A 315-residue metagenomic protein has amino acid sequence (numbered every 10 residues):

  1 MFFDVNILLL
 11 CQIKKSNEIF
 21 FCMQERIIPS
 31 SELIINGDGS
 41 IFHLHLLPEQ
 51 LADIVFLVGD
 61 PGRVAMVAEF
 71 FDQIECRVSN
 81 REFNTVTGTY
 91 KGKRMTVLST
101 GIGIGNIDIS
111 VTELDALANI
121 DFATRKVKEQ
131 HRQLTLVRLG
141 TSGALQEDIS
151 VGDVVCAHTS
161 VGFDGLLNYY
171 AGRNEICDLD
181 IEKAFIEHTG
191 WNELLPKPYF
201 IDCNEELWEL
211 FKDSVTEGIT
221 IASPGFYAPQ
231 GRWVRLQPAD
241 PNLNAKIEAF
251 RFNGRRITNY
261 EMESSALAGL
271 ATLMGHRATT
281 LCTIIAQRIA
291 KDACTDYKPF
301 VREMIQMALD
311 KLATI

Functional and structural regions predicted by a protein language model:
D4-V5, E18: Acidic, Ala/Val/Gly-enriched low-complexity intrinsically disordered segments
I13-S16: Polybasic, lysine-rich low-complexity intrinsically disordered segments
Q24-Y199: Metabolite-binding pocket within alpha/beta catalytic cores that recognizes anionic/polar moieties
G143, S160, I221-A228, A266 (+1 more regions): Glycine-rich beta-alpha junction loops
I181-F252: Active-site rim beta-loop-alpha module in soluble metabolic enzymes
S265-Y297: Zn-dependent metallopeptidase/amidohydrolase metal-coordination segment
Q287-I315: His/Asp/Glu-rich mid-to-C-terminal helical/loop segments that flank catalytic regions of hydrolases
